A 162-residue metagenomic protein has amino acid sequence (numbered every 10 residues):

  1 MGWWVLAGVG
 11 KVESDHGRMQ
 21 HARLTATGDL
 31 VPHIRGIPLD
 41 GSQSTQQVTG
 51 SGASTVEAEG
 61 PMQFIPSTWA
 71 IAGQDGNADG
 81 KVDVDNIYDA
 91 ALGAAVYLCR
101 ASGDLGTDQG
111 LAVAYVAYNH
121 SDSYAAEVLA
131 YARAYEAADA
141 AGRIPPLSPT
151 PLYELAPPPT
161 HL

Functional and structural regions predicted by a protein language model:
M1-S148, L155: Catalytic glycan-binding domains that act on GlcNAc-containing polysaccharides
P151-L162: Proline/serine/threonine-rich low-complexity "mucin-like" segments in extracytoplasmic/periplasmic regions that act as
